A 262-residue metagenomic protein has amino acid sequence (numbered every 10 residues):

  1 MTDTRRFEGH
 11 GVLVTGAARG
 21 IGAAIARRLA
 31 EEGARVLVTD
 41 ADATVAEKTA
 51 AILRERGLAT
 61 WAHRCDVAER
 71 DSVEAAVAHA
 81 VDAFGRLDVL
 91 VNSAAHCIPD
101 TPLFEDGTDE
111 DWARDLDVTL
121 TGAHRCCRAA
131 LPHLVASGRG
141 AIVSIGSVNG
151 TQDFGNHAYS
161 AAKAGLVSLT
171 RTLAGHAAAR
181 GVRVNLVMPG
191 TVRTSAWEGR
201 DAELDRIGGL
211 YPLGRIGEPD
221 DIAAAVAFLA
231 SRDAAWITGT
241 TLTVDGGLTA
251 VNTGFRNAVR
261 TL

Functional and structural regions predicted by a protein language model:
T2-T4, T101, T238-L262: Short C-terminal tail/terminal secondary-structure segment of NAD(P)H-dependent dehydrogenase/reductase domains
R5-L37, L173: Canonical Rossmann dinucleotide-binding motif of NAD(H)/NADP(H)-dependent dehydrogenases/reductases, specifically
H96, V143-G165, T170-A179, T191: Catalytic loop of short-chain dehydrogenase/reductase
T101-F104, T108-A113, I207: Substrate-binding pocket helix/loop in short-chain dehydrogenase/reductase
P132, G175-H176, A235: Alpha-helical segment proximal to the catalytic Tyr-Lys
R139, A178, R183, I237-G239: Short, small/polar-rich loop/turn modules that mediate ligand/substrate recognition or access, typified
R215-V244, T249-A250: C-terminal substrate-recognition "lid" of short-chain dehydrogenase/reductases
